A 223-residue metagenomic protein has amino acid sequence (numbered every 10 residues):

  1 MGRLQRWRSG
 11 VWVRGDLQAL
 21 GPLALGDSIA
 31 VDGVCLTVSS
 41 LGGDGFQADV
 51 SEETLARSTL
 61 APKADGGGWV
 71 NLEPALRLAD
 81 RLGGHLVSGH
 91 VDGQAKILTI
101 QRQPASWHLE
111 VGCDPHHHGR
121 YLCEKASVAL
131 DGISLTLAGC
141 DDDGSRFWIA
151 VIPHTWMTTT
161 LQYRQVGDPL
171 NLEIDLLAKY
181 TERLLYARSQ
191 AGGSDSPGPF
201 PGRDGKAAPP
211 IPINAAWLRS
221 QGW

Functional and structural regions predicted by a protein language model:
M1-W223: Conserved loop->alpha-helix
